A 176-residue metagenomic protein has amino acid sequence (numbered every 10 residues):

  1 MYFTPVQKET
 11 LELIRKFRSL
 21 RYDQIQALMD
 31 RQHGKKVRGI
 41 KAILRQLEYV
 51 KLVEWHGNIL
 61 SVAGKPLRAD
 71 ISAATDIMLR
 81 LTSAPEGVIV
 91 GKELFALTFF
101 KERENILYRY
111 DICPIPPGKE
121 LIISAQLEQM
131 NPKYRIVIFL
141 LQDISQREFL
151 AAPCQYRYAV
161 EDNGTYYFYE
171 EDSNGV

Functional and structural regions predicted by a protein language model:
M1-A69: Nuclease-adjacent, charged terminal/linker segments that flank catalytic cores
L13-I14, D23, Y49-A125: Nucleic-acid-binding surface
H33, Q142-D143: Intrinsic-disorder/low-complexity, polar/charged segments
H33-G34, P85, Y134-R135: Secondary-structure boundary/capping signal
M78-R80, I136-V137, D162-T165: Glycine-rich loops and low-complexity Gly/Arg-rich segments that provide flexible linkers or classic glycine-based
E104-I112, M130-Q142, Y156-Y158: Hydrophobic beta-strand segments of well-ordered beta-sheets in folded domains
L121-I136, L150-C154: Basic, amphipathic alpha-helical patches used to engage nucleic acids or provide basic targeting signals, exemplified
I144-V176: Domain-level recognition of nuclease-like catalytic cores that cleave nucleotide substrates
